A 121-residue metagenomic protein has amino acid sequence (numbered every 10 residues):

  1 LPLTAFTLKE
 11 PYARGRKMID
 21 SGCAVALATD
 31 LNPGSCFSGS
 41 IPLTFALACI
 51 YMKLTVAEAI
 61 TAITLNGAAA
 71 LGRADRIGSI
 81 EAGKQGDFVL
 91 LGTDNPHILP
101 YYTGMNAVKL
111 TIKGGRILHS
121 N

Functional and structural regions predicted by a protein language model:
L1-R76, L91: Active-site-adjacent C-terminal substructures of enzyme catalytic domains
I63-L65, Q85-N121: C-terminal cap of metal-dependent C-N hydrolases
